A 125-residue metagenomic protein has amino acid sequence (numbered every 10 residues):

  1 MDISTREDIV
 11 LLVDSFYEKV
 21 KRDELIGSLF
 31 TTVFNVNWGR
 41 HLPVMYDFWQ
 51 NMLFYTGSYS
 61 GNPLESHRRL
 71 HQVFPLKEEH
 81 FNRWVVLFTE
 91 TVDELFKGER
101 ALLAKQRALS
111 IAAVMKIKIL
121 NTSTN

Functional and structural regions predicted by a protein language model:
M1-N125: Core of compact, soluble alpha-helical bundle domains
